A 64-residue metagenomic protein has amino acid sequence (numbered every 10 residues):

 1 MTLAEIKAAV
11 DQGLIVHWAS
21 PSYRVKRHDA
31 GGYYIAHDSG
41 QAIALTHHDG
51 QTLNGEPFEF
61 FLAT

Functional and structural regions predicted by a protein language model:
M1-D11: Mixed-charge, Lys/Arg-rich low-complexity intrinsically disordered regions
S22-G32: Short beta-strand-centered aromatic/proline hotspots
Y34-H37: SH3/SH3-like beta-barrel fold
Q41-T64: Intrinsically disordered, low-complexity, charged/polar segments
